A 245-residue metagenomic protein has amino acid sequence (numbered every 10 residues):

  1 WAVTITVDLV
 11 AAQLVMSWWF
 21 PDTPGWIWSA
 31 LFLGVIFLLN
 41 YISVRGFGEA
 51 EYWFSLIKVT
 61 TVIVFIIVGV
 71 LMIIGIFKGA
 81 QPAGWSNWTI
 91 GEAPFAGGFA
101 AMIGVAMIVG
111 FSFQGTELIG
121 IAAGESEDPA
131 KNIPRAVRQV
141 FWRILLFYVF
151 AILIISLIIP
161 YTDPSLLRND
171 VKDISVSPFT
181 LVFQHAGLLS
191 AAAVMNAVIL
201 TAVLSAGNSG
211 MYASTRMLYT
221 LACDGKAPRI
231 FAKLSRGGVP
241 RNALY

Functional and structural regions predicted by a protein language model:
W1-Y41, G46, L200-T220: Hydrophobic transmembrane alpha-helices that form the core helical bundles of multi-pass secondary transporters
A12-V15, W19-D22, Y41-V44, I66-F77 (+2 more regions): Transmembrane helix-loop junctions and nearby membrane-interface residues
W18, E92, V105, A136-N208 (+1 more regions): TM-loop-TM module centered on a large, flexible mid-protein loop between adjacent transmembrane helices in multi-pass
G25-S29, L33, K58, G97-V105 (+3 more regions): Residue-level signature of transmembrane alpha-helical entry/exit and packing/kink sites in multi-pass membrane
W26-W85, F113-Q114, V137-L145: Membrane-interface loop-to-helix entry segments
F54-I57, G120-S156, M217, L221 (+1 more regions): Junctions where cytoplasmic loops transition into the N-terminal start of transmembrane alpha-helices in multi-pass
V109-S112, K131: Channel- or pocket-lining gating/hinge segments that regulate access to a cavity or pore
F113-A123, N208, A213-M217: Short helical (or helix-break) motifs at transmembrane helix termini and adjacent helical loops in multi-pass membrane
